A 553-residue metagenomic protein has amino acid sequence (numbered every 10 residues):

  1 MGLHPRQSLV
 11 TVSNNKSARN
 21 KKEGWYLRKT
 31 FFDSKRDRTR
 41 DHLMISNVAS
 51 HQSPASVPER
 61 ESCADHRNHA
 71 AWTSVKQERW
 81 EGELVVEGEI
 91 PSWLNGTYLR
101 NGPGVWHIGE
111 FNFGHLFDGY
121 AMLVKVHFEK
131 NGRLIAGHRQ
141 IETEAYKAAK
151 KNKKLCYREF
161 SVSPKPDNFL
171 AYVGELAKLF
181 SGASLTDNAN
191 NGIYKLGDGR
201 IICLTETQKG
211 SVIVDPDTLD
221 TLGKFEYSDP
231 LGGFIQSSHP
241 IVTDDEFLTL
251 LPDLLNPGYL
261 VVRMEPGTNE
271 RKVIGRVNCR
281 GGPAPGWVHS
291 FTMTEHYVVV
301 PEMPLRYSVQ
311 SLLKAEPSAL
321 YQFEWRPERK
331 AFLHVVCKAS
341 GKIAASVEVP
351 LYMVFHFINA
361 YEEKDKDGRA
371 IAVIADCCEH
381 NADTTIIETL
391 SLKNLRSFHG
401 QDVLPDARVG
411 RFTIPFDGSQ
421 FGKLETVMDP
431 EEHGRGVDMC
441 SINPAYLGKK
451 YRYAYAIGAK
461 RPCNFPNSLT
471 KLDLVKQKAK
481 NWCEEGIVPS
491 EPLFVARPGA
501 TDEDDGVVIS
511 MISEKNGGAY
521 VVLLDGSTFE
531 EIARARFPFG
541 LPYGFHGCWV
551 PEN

Functional and structural regions predicted by a protein language model:
G2-V12, W25-F32, M44-N553: Beta-propeller domains
T11, S17-R19: Plant-biased recognition of short, low-complexity, intrinsically disordered N-terminal tails
R36-R38: Short glycine-rich, low-complexity segments
